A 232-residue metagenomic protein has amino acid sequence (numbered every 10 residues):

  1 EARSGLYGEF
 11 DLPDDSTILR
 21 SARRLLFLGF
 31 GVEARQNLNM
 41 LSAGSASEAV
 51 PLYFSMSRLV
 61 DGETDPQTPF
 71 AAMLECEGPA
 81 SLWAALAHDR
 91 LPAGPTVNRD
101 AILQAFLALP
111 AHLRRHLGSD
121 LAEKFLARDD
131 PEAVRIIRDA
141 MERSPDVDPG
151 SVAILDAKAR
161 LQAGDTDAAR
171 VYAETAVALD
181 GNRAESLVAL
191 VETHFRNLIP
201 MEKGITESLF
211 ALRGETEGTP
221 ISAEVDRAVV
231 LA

Functional and structural regions predicted by a protein language model:
E1-P13: N-terminal leader/linker segments that initiate helical-solenoid repeat arrays
A2-R3, R35-L41, T64-G78, G94-A108 (+3 more regions): Alpha-helical repeat scaffolds
F10-P13, L19, R23-L26, L59 (+5 more regions): Hydrophobic/aromatic side-chain positions at a characteristic register within alpha-helices of tetratricopeptide repeats
L12-I18, G44-P51, E75-A84, L109-S119 (+5 more regions): Generic helix N-cap/helix-start motif at coil->alpha-helix transitions
R20-S21, F54, A84-L86, L121 (+4 more regions): Structural register within alpha-helical repeat arrays
V32, D130-T193, E207, S222-A232: Internal alpha-helical scaffold/solenoid segments in large eukaryotic proteins
Y53-D89: Short coil/linker segments at helix-helix boundaries
V60-T64, R90-A93, D129, G164 (+4 more regions): Short coil/turn linking the two alpha-helices of tandem helical-hairpin repeats
